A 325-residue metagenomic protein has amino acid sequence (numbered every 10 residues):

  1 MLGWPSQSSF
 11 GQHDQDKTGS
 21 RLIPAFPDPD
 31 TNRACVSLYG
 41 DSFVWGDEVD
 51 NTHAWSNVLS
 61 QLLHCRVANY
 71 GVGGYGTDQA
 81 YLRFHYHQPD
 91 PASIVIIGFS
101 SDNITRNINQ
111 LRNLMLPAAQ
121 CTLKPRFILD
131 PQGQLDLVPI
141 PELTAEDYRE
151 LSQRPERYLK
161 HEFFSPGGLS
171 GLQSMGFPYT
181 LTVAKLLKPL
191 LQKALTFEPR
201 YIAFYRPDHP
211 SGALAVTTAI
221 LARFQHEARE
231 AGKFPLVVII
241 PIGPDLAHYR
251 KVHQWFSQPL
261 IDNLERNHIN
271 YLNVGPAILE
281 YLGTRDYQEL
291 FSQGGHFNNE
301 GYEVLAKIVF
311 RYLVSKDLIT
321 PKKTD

Functional and structural regions predicted by a protein language model:
M1-L62, R66, Y81, S170-P178 (+4 more regions): Membrane/wall-proximal cationic-aromatic binding patches
A34, H64-R66, D90-V95, R229-L236 (+1 more regions): Loop/turn elements at helix/coil->beta-strand transitions in domains of secreted/extracellular proteins
D41, A80, V95, A228 (+3 more regions): Generic structural signal for small/hydrophobic residues in well-ordered secondary structure, especially within
G46-H53, G74-Y75, S211-T218, K251-Q254 (+1 more regions): Soluble non-cytosolic domains of exported or imported proteins
G73-F84: Structural motif
S101-D262, R266-I269, V274-R285: Serine-dependent acyl-ester chemistry module
N270, L290-D325: Histidine-centered active-site loop/cap adjacent to the catalytic His in serine esterases/O-acetyl transfer systems
